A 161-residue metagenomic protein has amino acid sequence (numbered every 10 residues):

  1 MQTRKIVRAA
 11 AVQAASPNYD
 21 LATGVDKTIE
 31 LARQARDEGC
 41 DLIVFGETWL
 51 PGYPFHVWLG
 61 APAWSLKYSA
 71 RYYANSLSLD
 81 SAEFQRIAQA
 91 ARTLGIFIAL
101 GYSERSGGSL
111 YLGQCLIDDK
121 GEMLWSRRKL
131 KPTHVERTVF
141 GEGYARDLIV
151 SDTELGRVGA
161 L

Functional and structural regions predicted by a protein language model:
Q2, I29, E38, I98 (+1 more regions): RNA-binding accessory domains that recognize and position tRNA/RNA substrates
R4-A9: Extreme N-terminal starter segment of soluble prokaryotic enzymes
A10-V12, I43, G159: Hydrophobic positions in the central parallel beta-sheet of the AAA+
Q13, G101, L161: Short beta-strand segments
Q13-A15, G46, R128: Residue-level recognition of beta-strand->loop/alpha-helix junctions
Q13-L31: N-terminal phosphate-binding loop and adjacent alpha-helix
L21, R33-D119: Cys-nucleophile CN-hydrolase/nitrilase-fold catalytic domain and related Cys-dependent amidase chemistry that acts on
L79, F84-Q85, Q89, R105-L161: Active-site catalytic loop in hydrolytic enzyme cores
